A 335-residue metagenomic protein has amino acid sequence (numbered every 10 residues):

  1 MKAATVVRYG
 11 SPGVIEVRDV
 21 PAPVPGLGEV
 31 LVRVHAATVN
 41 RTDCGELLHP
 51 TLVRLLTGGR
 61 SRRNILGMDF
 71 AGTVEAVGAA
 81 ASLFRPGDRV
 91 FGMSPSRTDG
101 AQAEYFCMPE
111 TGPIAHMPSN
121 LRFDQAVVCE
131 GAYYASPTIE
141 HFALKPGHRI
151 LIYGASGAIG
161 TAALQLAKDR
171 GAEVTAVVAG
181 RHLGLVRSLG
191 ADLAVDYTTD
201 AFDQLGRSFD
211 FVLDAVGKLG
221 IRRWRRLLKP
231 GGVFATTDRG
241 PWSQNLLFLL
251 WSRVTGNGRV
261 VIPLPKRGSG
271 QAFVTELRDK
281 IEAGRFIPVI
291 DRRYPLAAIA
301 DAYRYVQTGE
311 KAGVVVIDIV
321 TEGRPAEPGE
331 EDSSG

Functional and structural regions predicted by a protein language model:
P21-T38, T51-S96: Glycine-rich beta-strand-centered segment in the early N-terminal region that forms part of a ligand/cofactor-binding
G26, R85-P86, P109, K145 (+2 more regions): Residue-level recognition of short, solvent-exposed, well-ordered loop/turn junctions that link secondary-structure
R60, M68, L83, V90-G154: NAD(P)H dinucleotide-binding glycine-rich loop of Rossmann-like/cofactor-binding domains, especially the beta1-alpha1
G78-A80, V174-L185, K218-I221, W242-S243: Short glycine/proline-centered loop/turn elements that form peptide/ligand docking sites
F91, V195, V212-L213, A235: N-terminal Rossmann-like NAD(P) cofactor-binding module of classical short-chain dehydrogenase/reductase
Q125-D196: Mid-domain Rossmann-like dinucleotide-binding core that forms the NAD(H)/NADP(H) cofactor-binding site
Q204-F211: A short acidic, Gly/Pro-enriched loop at the edge of an enzyme's catalytic core that lines a small-molecule cofactor
L219-R285, D318-S333: Glycine-rich phosphate-binding loop and adjacent beta-alpha segment of Rossmann(oid) nucleotide-cofactor-binding
